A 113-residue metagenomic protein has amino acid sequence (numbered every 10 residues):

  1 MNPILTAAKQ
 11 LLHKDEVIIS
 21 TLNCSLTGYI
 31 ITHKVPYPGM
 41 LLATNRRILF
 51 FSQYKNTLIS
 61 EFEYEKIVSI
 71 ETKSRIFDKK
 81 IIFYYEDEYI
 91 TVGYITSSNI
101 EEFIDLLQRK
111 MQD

Functional and structural regions predicted by a protein language model:
M1-L41: Anionic N-terminal interaction surfaces
Y29-M40, T44-Y84, Y89: Phosphoinositide-binding peripheral membrane targeting modules
E86-L106: Canonical phosphoinositide-binding patch of PH/PH-like domains
R109-D113: Short acidic DE-rich linear segments
